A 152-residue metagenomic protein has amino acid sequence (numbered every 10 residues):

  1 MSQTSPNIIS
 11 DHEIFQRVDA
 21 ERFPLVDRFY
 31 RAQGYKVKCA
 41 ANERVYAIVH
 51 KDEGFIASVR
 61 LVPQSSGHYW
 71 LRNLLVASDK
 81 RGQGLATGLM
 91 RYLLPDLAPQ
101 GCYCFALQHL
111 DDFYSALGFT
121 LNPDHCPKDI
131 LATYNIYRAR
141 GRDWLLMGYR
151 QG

Functional and structural regions predicted by a protein language model:
S2-P24: A short beta-loop-alpha structural element at the N-terminal edge of CoA-dependent acyl/N-acetyltransferase catalytic
E13-V18, R28-C39: Helix-loop element at the rim of GNAT/NAT acetyltransferase active sites that forms part of the acceptor-substrate
Y35-A47, R140-L145: A short helix-loop-beta-strand connector motif used in the catalytic cores of GNAT acetyltransferases and, in some
A47, G54-L75: Conserved beta-strand in the GNAT
V76, G82-P95: Conserved acetyl-CoA-binding loop-helix of GNAT-fold acetyltransferases
P95-H109: Conserved GNAT acetyl-CoA-binding A-motif
Q108-I136: Conserved active-site alpha-helix within GNAT-family acetyltransferase domains
P127-G152: C-terminal "cap" of GNAT-fold acetyltransferases
